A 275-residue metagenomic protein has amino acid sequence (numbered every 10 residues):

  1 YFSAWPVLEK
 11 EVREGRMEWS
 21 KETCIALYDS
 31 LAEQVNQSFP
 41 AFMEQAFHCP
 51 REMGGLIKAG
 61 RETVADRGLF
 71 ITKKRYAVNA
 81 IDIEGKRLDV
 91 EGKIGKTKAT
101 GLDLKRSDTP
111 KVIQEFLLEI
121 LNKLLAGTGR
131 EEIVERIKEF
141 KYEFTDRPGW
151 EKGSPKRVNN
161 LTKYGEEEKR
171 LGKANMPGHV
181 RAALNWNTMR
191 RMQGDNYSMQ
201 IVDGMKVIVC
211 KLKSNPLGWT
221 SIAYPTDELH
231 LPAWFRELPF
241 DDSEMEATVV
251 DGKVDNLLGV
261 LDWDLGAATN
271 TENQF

Functional and structural regions predicted by a protein language model:
Y1-F275: DNA-dependent DNA polymerase catalytic subunits
